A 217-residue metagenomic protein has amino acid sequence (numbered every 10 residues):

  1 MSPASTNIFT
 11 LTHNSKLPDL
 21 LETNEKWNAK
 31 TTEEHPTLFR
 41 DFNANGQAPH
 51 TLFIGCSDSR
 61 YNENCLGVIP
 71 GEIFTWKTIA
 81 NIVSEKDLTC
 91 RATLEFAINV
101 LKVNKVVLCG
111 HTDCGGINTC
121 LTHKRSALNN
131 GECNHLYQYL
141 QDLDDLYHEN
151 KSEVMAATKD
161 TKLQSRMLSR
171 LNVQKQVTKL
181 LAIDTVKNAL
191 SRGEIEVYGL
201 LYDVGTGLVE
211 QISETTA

Functional and structural regions predicted by a protein language model:
S2-A48, I69-G71, A80-N104, G115-A217: Divalent-metal-activated hydrolytic enzyme cores
A44-A48, I54-E63: N-terminal active-site beta-alpha-beta segment that forms phosphate/nucleotide-binding and substrate-recognition loops
I54-C56, K77, V107-H111, Y198-D203: Short beta-strand segments
G55, R60, W76-K77, L180 (+1 more regions): A generic, residue-level signal for flexible/boundary positions that often mark functional hotspots
S59, C114-G115: Solvent-exposed loop/turn segments at secondary-structure junctions within structured extracellular/periplasmic domains
S59-I79: Catalytic core of membrane glycerolipid acyltransferases/transacylases, capturing the structured, soluble-facing
